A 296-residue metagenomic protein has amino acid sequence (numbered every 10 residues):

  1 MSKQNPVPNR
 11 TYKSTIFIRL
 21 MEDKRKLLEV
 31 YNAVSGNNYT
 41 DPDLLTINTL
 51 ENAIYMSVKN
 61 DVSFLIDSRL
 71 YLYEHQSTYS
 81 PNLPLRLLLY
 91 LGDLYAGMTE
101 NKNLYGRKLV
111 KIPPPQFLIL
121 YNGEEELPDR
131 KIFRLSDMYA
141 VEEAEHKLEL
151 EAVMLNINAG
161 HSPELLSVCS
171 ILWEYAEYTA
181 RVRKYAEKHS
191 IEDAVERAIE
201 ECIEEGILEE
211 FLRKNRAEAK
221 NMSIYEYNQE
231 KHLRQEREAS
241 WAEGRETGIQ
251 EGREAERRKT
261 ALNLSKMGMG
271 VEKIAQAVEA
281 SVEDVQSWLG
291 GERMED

Functional and structural regions predicted by a protein language model:
M1-D296: Elongated, amphipathic alpha-helical interaction scaffolds
